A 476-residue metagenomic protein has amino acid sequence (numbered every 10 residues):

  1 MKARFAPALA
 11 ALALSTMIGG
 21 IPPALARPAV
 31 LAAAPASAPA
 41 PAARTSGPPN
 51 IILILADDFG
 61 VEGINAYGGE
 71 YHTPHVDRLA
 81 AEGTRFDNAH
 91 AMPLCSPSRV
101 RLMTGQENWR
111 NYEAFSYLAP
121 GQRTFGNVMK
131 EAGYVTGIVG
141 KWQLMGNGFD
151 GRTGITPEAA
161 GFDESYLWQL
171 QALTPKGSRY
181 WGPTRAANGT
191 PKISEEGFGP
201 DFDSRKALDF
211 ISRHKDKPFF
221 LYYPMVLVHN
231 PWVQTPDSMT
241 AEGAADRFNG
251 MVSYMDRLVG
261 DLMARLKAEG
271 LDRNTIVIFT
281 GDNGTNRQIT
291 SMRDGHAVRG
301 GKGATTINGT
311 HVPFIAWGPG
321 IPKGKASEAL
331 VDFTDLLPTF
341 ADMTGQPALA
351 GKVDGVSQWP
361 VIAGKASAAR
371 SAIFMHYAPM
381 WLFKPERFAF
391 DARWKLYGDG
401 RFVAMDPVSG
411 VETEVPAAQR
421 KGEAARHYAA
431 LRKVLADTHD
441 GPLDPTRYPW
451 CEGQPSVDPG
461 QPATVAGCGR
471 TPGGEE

Functional and structural regions predicted by a protein language model:
M1-R4: Positively charged n-region of N-terminal signal peptides that target proteins for export
A8-G20: Bacterial N-terminal signal peptides
I21-L25: Sec/Tat signal peptide C-region and signal peptidase I cleavage site
R27-G400, M405-K433, D440-E476: Formylglycine-dependent sulfatase
